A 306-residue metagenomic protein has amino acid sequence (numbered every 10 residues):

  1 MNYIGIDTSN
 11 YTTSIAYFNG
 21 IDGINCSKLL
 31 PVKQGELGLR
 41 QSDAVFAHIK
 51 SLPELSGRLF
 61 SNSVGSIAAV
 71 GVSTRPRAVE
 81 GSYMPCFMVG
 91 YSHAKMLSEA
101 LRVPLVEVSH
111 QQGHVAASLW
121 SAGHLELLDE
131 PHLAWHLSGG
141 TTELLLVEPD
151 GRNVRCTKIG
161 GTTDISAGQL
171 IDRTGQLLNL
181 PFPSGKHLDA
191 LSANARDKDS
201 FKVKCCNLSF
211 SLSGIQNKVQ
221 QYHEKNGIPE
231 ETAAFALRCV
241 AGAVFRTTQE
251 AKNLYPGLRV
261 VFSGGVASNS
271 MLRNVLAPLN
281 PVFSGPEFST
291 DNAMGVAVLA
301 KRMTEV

Functional and structural regions predicted by a protein language model:
M1, V103, E107-L133, L299-R302: Conserved phosphate-binding catalytic cores of ATP/NTP-utilizing and phosphoryl-transfer enzymes
T8-S9, N25, E126-E130, H136-S138 (+2 more regions): A short helix-loop
S9-F46, N153-K158: Short glycine-rich, Thr/Ser-proximal phosphate-binding strand/loop in the N-terminal lobe of ATP-dependent enzymes
L29, A47-N62, A243-T248: Short, well-ordered amphipathic alpha-helical segments that serve as non-catalytic structural scaffolds within diverse
G57-H93, E99: Short beta-strand-loop/turn "lid" adjacent to the catalytic site in phosphate-handling enzymes
V72-R75, S138-G140, V261-N269: Glycine-rich beta-strand-to-loop/alpha-helix junction loops that act as flexible
H114-S118, S284-V306: Glycine-rich phosphate-binding/hydrolytic loop that grips phosphoryl groups
K186-V260, V266-F283, K301-E305: A contiguous, well-structured pocket-lining segment that forms one wall/lid of small-molecule binding clefts in soluble
